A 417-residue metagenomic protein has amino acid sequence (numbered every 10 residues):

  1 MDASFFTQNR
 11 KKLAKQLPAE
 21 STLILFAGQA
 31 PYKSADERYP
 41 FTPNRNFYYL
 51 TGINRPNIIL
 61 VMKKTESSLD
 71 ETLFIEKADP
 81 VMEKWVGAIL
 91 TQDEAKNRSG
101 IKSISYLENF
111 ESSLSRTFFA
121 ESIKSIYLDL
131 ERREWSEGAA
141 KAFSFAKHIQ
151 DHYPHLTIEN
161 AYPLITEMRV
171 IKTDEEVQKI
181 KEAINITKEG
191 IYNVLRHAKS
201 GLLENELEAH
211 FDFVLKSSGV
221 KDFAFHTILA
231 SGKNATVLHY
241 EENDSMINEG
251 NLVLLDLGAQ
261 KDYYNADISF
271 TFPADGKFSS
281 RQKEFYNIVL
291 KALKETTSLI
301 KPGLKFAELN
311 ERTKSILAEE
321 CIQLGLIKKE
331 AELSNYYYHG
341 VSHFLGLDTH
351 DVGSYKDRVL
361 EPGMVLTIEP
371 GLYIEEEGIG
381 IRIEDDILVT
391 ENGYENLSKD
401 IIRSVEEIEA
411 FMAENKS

Functional and structural regions predicted by a protein language model:
M1-S417: Active-site neighborhoods and metal-handling regions in enzymes and metal-associated proteins
